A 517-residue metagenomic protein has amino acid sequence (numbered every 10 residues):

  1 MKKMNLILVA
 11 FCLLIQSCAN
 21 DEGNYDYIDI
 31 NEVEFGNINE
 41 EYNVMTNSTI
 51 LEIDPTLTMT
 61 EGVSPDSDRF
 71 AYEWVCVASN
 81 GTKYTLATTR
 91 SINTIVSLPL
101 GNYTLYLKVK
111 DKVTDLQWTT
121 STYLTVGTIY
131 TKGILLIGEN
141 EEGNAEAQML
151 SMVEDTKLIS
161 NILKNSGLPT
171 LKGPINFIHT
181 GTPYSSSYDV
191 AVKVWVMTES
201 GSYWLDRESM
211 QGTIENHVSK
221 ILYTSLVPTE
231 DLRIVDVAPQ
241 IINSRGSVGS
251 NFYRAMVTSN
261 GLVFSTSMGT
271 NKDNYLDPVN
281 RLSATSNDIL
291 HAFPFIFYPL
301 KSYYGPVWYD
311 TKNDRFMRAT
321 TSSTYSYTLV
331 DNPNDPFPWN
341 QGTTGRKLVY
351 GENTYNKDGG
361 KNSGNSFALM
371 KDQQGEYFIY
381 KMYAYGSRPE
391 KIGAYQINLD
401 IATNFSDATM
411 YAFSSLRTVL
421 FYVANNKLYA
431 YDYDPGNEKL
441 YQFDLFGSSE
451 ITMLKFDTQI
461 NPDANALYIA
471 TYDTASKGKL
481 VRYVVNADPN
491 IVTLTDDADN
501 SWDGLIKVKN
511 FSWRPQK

Functional and structural regions predicted by a protein language model:
K2-V9: Sec-dependent signal peptide recognition, specifically the positively charged N-region followed immediately by
L14-S17: C-terminal motif of bacterial Sec signal peptides marking the signal peptidase cleavage site
A19-I162, S166, Q459-A464, Y472-K517: Acidic/polar, low-complexity intrinsically disordered N-terminal segments immediately downstream of a Sec signal
T131-K132, A191-V192, N251-Y253, S363-S366 (+3 more regions): Short coil/turn segments that connect the beta-strands within blades of beta-propeller domains
L135-N140, M197-S200, V257-N260, L369-D372 (+2 more regions): Recurrent small/Gly-Pro-centered beta-turn motifs in extracellular repeat architectures
A147, F177-I178, S186, A408-F413 (+2 more regions): Hydrophobic core register within WD40 beta-propeller blades
K157, I162-S166, I178, T182 (+6 more regions): Preference for solvent-exposed, low-hydrophobicity sequence contexts
Q374-G478: Intrinsically disordered, low-complexity segments enriched in Gly and acidic/Ser/Thr residues that form flexible
